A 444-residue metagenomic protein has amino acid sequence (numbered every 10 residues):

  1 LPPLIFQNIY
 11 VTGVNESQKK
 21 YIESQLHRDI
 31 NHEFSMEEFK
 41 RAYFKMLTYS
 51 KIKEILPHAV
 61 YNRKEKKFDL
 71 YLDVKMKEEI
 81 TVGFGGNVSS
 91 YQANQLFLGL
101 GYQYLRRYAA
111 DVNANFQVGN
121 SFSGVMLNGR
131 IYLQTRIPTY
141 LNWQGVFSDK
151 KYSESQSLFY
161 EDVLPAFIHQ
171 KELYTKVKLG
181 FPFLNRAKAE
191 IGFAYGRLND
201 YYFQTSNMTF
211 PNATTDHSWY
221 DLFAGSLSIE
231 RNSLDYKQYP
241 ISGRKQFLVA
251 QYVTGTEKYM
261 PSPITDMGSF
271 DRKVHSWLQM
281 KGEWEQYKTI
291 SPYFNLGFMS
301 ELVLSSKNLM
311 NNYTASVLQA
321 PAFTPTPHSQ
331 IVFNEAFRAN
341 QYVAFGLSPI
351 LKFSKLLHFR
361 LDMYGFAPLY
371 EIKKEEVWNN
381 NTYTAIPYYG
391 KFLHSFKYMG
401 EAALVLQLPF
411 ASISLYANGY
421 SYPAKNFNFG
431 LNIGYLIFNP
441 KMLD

Functional and structural regions predicted by a protein language model:
L1-P2, V11: Extracellular/periplasmic ectodomains of large secreted or surface enzymes and adhesion receptors
L4, K20-D29: Acidic/histidine-rich, surface-exposed loop or edge segments in extracytoplasmic proteins
Q7-I9: A structural "domain/chain start" motif
E16-Q18, H32-Q238, R244, V317-P327 (+4 more regions): Gram-negative/organellar outer-membrane beta-barrel architecture
D29-E33, A385-Y388: C-terminal soluble interaction/assembly domains
L222-S354, H358-W378, T384-P387, I433: C-terminal outer-membrane beta-barrel translocator/porin domains of Gram-negative envelope proteins and their
A402: Nuclease catalytic cores that cleave nucleic-acid phosphodiester bonds, predominantly acidic two-metal-ion
